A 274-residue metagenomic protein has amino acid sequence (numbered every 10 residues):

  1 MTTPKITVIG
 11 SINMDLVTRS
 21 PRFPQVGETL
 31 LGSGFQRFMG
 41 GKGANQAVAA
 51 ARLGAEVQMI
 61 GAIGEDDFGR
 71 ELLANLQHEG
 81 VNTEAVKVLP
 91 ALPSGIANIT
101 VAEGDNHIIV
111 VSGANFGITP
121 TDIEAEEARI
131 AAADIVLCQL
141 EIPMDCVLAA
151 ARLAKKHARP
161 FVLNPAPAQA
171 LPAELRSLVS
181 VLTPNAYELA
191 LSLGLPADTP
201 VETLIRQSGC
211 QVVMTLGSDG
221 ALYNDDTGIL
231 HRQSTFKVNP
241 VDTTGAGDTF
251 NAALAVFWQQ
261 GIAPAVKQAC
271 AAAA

Functional and structural regions predicted by a protein language model:
M1-A62, D67-A74, H78-V81, P240-V241: Glycine-rich phosphate/adenosyl-contacting loop at the front of the ribokinase-like
K5, D134-I135, V181: Structural motif
I9, G34, I60-E65, T83-S94 (+3 more regions): Beta-strand->loop->alpha-helix junctions that form or flank phosphate-binding loops in nucleotide-handling enzymes
V48, I96-T100, H107, G220-N224: Short beta-strand scaffold segments in enzyme catalytic cores
R52, Q207, Q211, L216 (+1 more regions): Conserved post-catalytic alpha-helical subdomain immediately downstream of the catalytic base and nucleotide-binding
V88-L89, I99-I135, L140: Conserved phosphate-binding/catalytic loop of the ribokinase/pfkB sugar-kinase fold
L148, L153-R232: Conserved phosphate/ATP/ADP-binding segment of small-molecule kinases
